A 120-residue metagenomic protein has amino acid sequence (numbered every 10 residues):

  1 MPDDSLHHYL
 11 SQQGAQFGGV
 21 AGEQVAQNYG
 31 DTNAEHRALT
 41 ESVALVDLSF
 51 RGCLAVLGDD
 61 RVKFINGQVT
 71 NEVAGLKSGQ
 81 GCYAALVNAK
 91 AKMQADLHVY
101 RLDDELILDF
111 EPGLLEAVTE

Functional and structural regions predicted by a protein language model:
M1-E120: Basic, glycine/lysine-rich polyanion-binding surfaces/domains
